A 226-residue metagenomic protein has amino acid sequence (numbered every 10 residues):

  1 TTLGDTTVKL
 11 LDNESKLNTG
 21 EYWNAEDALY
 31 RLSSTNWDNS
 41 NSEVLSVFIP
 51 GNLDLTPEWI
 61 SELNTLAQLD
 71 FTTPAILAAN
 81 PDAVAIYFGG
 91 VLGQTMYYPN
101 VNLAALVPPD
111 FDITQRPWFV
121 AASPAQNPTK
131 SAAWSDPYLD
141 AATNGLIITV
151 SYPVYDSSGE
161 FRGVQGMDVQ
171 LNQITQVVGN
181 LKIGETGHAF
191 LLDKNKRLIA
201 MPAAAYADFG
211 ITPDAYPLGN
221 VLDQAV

Functional and structural regions predicted by a protein language model:
T1-E62, A78-D82, S131-A132: Juxtamembrane extracytoplasmic/periplasmic/luminal helical "stalk" adjacent to the first N-terminal
G4, V8, T73-P81, Q126 (+1 more regions): Short regulatory alpha-helical segment in sensory/regulatory domains of signaling proteins that mediates
K9, Q94-T95, A141, L198 (+1 more regions): Flexible, glycine-rich phosphate/dinucleotide-binding loops and adjacent beta-alpha linkers at cofactor/substrate
N18-S42, N52, G89-A104, D193-R197 (+2 more regions): GAF sensory/regulatory domain recognition with acknowledged cross-activation on helical regulatory dimers
L29-L32, Q173-V226: Intrinsic low-complexity, intrinsically disordered coil/linker regions enriched in small/polar and charged residues
S61-L69, T114: Soluble or luminal CAZymes and related metallo-dependent hydrolases
L66-P74, L171, T175-V178: Short amphipathic alpha-helical segments
L77-N172, Q176: Extracytoplasmic/periplasmic ligand-binding sensor regions of membrane-associated signaling proteins
